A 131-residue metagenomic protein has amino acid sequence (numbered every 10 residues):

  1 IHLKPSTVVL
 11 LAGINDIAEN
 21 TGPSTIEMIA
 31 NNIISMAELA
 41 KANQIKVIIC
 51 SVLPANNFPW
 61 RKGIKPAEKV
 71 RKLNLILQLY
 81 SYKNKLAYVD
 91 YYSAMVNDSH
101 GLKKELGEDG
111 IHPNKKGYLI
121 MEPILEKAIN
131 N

Functional and structural regions predicted by a protein language model:
I1-N131: Alpha-helical cap/lid subdomain in secreted, periplasmic, or secretory-pathway luminal O-acyl-processing enzymes
